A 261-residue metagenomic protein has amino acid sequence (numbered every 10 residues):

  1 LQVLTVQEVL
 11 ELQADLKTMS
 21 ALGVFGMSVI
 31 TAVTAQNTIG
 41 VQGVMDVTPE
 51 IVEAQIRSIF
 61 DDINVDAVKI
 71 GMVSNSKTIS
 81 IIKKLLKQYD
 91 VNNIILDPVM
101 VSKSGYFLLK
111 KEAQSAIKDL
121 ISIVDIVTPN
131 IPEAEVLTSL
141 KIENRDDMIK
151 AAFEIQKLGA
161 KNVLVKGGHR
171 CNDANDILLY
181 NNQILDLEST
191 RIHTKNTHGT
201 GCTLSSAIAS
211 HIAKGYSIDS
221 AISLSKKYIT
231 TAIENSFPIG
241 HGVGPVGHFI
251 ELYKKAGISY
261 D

Functional and structural regions predicted by a protein language model:
L1-A21: N-terminal phosphate-binding or glycine-rich loops at protein starts, especially the Walker A/P-loop of NTPases
L1-Q7, I184-H198: Short pre-catalytic strand/loop immediately N-terminal to key active-site residues, enriched for Gly-Thr
L10, L22, N37-I51, S104-K111 (+3 more regions): Active-site-adjacent loop and "lid" segments of alpha/beta metabolic enzymes
L16-K103: Conserved N-terminal subdomain of the carbohydrate kinase-like
G23-F25, I184-L185, H211-S225: Phosphate-handling active-site elements
K110-I184: Conserved phosphate/ATP/ADP-binding segment of small-molecule kinases
E135-V136, T194-I218: Short, small-residue alpha-helix embedded
D219-D261: Charged C-terminal helix
